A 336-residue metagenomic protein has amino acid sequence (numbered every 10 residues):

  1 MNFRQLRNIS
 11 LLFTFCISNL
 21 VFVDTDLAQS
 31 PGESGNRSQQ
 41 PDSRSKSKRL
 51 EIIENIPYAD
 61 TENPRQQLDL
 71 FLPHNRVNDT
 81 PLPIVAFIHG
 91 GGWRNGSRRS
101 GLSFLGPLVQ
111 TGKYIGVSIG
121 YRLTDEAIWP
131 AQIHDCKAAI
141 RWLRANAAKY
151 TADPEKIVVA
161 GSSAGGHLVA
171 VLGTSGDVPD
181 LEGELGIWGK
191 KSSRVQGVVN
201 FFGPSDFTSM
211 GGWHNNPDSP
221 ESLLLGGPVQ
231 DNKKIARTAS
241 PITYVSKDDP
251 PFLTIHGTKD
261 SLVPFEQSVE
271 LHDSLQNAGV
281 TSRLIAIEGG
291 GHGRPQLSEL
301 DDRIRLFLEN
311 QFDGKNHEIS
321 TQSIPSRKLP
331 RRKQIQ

Functional and structural regions predicted by a protein language model:
N2-L11: Bacterial N-terminal signal peptides that target proteins for export
S10-V21: Bacterial N-terminal signal peptides
V21-P31: Signal peptide processing junction and immediate N-terminal pro/mature segment of secreted/exported proteins
Q29-Q336: Alpha/beta-hydrolase superfamily serine-hydrolase fold, recognizing
